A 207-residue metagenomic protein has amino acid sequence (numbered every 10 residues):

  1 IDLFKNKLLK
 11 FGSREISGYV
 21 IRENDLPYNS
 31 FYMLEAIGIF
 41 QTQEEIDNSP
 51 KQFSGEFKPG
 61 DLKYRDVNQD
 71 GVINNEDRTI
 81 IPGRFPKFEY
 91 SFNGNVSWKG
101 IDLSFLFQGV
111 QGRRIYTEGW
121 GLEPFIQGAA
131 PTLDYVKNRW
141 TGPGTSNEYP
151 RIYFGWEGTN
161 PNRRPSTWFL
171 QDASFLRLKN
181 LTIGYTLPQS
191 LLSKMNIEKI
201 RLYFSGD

Functional and structural regions predicted by a protein language model:
I1-R84: Conserved small-residue
I1-Y32, F88-F125, L181, Y185-L187 (+1 more regions): Transmembrane beta-barrel strand/turn architecture of Gram-negative outer membrane proteins
K5-K10, K51, K58, K63 (+6 more regions): Context-gated lysine
N6, N24, N29, N48 (+8 more regions): Detector for Asparagine
Y28, P82-K87, W168-R177: Short sequence motifs at beta-strands and strand-loop junctions characteristic of Gram-negative outer-membrane
E35-Q41, I46-D47, G60, Y64 (+10 more regions): Residue-level detector of solvent-exposed, low-hydrophobicity positions
N75-R78, K87-E89, R163-L170: Glycine- and acidic
V110-R201, S205: Extracytoplasmic gating/loop element in the C-terminal half of outer-membrane beta-barrel translocons and assembly
